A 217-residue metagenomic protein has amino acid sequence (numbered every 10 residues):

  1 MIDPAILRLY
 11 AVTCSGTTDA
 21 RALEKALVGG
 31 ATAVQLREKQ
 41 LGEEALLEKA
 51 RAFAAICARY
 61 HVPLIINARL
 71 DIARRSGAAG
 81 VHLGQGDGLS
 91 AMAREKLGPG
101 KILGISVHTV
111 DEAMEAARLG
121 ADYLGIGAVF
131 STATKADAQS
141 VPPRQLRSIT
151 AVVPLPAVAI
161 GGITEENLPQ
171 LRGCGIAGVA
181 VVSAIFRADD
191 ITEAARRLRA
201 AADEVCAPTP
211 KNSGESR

Functional and structural regions predicted by a protein language model:
M1-S90, E95-Y123, A138-V141, S148 (+4 more regions): Conserved N-terminal beta1-alpha1 strand-loop-helix module at the mouth
G77, A128-F130: Active-site beta->alpha loop and helix N-cap motifs at the rims of alpha/beta catalytic domains
V129, G162-I163: Short, loop-centered acidic/histidine patches that primarily coordinate divalent metals
F130-S131, P154: Aromatic-residue hotspot detector
S131-A138: Phosphate-binding beta-alpha-beta segment of Rossmann-like dinucleotide-binding domains, i.e., the NAD(P)
C174, G178-V181: C-terminal binding/interaction regions
